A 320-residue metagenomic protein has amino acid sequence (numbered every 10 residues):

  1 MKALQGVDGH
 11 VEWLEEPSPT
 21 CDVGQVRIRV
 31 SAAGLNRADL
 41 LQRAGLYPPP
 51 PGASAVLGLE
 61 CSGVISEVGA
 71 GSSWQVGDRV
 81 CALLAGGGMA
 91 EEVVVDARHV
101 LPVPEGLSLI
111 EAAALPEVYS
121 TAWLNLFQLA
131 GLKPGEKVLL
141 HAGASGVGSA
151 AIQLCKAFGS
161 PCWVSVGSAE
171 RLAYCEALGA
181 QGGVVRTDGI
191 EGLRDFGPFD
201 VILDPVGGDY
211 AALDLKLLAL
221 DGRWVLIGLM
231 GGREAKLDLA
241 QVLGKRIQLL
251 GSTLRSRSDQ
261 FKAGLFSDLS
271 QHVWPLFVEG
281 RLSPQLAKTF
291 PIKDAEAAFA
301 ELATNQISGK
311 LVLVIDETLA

Functional and structural regions predicted by a protein language model:
M1, E279-Q285, E296-A320: C-terminal capping/lid region of NAD(P)-dependent oxidoreductase domains
P17-G34, L46-G87: Glycine-rich beta-strand-centered segment in the early N-terminal region that forms part of a ligand/cofactor-binding
R79, K137, P161, G222-R223 (+1 more regions): Short glycine-centered segments of the SAM/dcSAM-binding site in methyltransferase folds
R79-A142: NAD(P)H dinucleotide-binding glycine-rich loop of Rossmann-like/cofactor-binding domains, especially the beta1-alpha1
Y119, S145-S149, G208: Glycine-rich NAD(P) Rossmann-fold beta1-alpha1 loop
L140, K156-Y210, K262-G264: Adenosine-nucleotide cofactor-binding segment
V166, D209-R281, V314-A320: Glycine-rich phosphate-binding loop and adjacent beta-alpha segment of Rossmann(oid) nucleotide-cofactor-binding
